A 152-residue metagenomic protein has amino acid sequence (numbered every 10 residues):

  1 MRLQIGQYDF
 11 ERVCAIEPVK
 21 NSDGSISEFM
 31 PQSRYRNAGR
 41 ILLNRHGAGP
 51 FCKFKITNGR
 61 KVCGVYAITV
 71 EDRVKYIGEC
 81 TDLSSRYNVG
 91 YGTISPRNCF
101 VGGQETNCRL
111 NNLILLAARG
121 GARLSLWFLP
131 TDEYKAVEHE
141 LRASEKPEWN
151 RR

Functional and structural regions predicted by a protein language model:
M1-S85, A136: GIY-YIG nuclease catalytic motif and its immediate N-terminal context
E17, G90-I94, L141-S144: Alpha-helix boundary/capping residues
C52-N58, L83-K135: Conserved short loop/helix modules at catalytic or binding sites in compact beta-alpha or helix-hairpin-helix contexts
C63, G121-R152: Structure-specific nucleic-acid interaction/processing domains
